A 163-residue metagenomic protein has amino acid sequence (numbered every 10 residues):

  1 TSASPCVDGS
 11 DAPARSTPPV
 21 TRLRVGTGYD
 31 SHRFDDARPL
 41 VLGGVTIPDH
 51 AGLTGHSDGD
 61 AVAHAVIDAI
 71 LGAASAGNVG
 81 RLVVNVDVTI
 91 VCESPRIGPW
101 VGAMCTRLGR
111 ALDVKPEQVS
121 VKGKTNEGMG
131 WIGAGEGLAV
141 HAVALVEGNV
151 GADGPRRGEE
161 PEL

Functional and structural regions predicted by a protein language model:
T1-S2: N-terminal mitochondrial targeting presequence
D11-A103, R107, A111-L112, N126: RNase III-family endoribonuclease catalytic core
C92-G98, T106, V114-G133, G137-D153 (+1 more regions): C-terminal binding/interaction regions
